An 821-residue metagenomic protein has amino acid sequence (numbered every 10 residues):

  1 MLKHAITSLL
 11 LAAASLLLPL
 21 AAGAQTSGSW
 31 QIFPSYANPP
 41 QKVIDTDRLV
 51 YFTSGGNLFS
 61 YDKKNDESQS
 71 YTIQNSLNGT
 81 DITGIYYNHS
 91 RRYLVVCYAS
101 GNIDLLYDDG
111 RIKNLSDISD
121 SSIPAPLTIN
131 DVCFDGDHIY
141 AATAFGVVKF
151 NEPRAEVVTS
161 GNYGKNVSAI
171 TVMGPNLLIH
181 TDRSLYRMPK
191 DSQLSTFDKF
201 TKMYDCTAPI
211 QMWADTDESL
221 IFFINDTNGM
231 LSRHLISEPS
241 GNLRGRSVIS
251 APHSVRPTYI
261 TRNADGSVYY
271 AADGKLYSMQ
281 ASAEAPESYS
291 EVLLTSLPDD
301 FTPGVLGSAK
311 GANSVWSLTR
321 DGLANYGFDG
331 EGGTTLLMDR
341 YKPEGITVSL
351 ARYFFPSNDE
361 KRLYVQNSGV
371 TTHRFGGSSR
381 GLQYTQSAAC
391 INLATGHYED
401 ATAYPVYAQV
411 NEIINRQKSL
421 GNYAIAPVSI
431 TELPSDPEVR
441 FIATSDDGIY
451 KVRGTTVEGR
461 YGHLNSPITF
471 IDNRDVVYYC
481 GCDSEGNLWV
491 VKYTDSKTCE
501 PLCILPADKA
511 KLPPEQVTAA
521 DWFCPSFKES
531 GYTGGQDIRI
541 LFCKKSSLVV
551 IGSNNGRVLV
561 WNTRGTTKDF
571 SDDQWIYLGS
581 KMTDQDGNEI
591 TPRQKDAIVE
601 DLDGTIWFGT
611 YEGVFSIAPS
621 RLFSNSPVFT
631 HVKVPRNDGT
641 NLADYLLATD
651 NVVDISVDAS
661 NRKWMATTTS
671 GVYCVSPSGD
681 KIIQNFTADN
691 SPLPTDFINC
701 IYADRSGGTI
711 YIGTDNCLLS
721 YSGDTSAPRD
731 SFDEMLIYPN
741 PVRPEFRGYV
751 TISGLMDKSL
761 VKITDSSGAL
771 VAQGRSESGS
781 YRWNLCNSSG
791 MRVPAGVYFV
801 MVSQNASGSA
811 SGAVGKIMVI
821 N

Functional and structural regions predicted by a protein language model:
T26-T46, T72-S90, L115-D135, V158-G174 (+12 more regions): Short coil-to-beta transitions that initiate beta-strands within beta-rich domains
L49-F52, Y93-V96, H138-A141, N176-I179 (+10 more regions): Conserved beta-propeller blade signature
F59, G101-N102, G146-V148, S184-Y186 (+12 more regions): Short glycine/acidic-enriched loop and turn motifs that connect beta-strands
G110-R111, K190-S195, I236-G241, A281-P286 (+8 more regions): Short loop/turn segments immediately following beta-strands, especially the blade-tip and inter-blade linker loops
F697-P728: Blade-level signature of beta-propeller repeat domains, shared across WD40, Kelch, NHL, RCC1 and BNR/Asp-box propellers
D730-K762, S780-W783, G808-S811: Glycine-centered coil/turn sites that cap beta-strands in beta-rich domains
L760-V771, Y798: Short, glycine-anchored, charge-dense loop/turn motifs used at functional sites
S776-S809: Short, surface-exposed loop/turn motifs with a glycine/proline- and acidic-biased composition
